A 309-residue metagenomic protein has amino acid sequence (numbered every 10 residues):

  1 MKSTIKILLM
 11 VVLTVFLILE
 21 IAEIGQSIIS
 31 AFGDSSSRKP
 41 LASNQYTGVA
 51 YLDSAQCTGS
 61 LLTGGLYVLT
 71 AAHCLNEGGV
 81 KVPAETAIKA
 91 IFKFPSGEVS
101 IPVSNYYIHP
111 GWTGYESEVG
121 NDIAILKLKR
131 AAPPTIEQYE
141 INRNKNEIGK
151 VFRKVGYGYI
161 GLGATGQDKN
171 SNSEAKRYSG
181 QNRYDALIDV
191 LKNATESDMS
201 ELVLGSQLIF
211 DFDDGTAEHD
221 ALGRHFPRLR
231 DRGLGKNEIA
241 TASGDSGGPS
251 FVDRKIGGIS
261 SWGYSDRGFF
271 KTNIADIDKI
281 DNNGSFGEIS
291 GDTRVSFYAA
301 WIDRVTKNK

Functional and structural regions predicted by a protein language model:
M1-I7: Positively charged n-region of N-terminal signal peptides that target proteins for export
V11-E20: Bacterial N-terminal signal peptides
A22-F32, K39-A42, G48-Y51, Q56 (+4 more regions): C-terminal subregion of chymotrypsin/trypsin-like serine protease catalytic domains
S27-Q45, V82-R183, L187-T195: Conserved catalytic-core segment of clan PA serine endopeptidases
G120, Q167-K169, T195-Q207, F270-A275 (+1 more regions): Short, polar loop/linker segments at the starts of domains and inter-domain junctions
R183-A221: Low-complexity, serine/threonine/proline-enriched polar segments
